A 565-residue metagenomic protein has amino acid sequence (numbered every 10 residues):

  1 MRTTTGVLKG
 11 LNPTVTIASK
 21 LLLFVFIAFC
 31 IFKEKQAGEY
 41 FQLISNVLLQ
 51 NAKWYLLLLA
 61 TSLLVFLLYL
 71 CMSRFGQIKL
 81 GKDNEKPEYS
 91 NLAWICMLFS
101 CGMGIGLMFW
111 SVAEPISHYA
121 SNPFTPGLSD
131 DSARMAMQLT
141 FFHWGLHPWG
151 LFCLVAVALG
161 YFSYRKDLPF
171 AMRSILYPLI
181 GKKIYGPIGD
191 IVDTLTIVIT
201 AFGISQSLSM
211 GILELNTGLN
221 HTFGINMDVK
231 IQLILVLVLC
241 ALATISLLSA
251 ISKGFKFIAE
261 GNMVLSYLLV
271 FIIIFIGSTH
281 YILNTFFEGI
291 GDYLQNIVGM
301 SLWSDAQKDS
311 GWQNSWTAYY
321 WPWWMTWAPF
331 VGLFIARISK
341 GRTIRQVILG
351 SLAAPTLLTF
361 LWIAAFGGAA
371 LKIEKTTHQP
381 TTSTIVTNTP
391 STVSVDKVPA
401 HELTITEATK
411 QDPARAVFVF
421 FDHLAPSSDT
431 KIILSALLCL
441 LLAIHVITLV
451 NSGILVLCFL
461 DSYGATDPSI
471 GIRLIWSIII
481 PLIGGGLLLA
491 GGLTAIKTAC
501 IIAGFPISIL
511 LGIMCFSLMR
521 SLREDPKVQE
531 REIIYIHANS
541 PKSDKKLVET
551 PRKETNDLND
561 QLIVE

Functional and structural regions predicted by a protein language model:
M1-S132, L248, F516-E524, V548-V564: N-terminal alpha-helical transmembrane segments of multi-pass membrane transport and channel/translocase proteins
M1-T14, M72-K82, G350-S351, I363-I432 (+4 more regions): Terminal cytosolic tails of multi-pass membrane transporters, especially the segment immediately following the final
R2-K9, K33-L48, L67-E88, A136-H143 (+7 more regions): Membrane-water interface regions at transmembrane-helix termini and the short interhelical loops of multi-pass membrane
T5-V15, L49-K53, D83-C101, A136-L146 (+5 more regions): Transmembrane-helix boundary/entry motifs in multi-pass membrane transporters
V7-I17, L21-I31, L64-Y69, M103-L107 (+7 more regions): Helix-loop-helix module between adjacent transmembrane segments
L22, Y55-M72, S266-G277, L358-G368 (+4 more regions): Hydrophobic alpha-helical segments of multi-pass membrane transport proteins
L67-L70, L80-F170, L349, L358-F366 (+2 more regions): Membrane-interface helix-loop-helix modules in multi-pass membrane proteins
I184, I188-I191, T196-R342, L349 (+2 more regions): Membrane-embedded translocation segments of transport machinery
